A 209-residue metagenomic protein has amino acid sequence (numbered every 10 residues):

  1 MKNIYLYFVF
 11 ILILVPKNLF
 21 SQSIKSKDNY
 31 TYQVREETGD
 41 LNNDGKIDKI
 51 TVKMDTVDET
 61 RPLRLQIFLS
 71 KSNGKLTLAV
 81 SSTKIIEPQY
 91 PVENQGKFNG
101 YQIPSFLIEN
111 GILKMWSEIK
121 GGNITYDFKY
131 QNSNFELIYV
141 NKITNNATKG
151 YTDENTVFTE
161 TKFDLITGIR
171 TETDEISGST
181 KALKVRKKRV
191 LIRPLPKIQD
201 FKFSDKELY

Functional and structural regions predicted by a protein language model:
M1-K25: Bacterial Sec-dependent N-terminal signal peptides
Q22-T31, N73-G100: Blade-edge motifs of beta-propeller repeat domains
K25-D28, D55-R61, W116-I119: Short consensus segments that form the blades of beta-propeller domains, in both extracellular/periplasmic
Q33-L41, G100-L107: Beta-propeller blade termini
L41-M54, L107-W116: Acidic/hydrophobic-patterned starts of short beta strands in beta-sheet-rich repeat architectures
K49, P62-R64, K120-T125: Short, surface-exposed coil-to-beta transition loops
T60-T83, D127-N132: Beta-propeller blade repeat segments, especially FG-GAP/WD-type strand-to-loop junctions in 6- to 7-bladed propeller
F106-Y209: Acidic, small-residue rich beta-repeat scaffolds with periodic aromatic anchors
